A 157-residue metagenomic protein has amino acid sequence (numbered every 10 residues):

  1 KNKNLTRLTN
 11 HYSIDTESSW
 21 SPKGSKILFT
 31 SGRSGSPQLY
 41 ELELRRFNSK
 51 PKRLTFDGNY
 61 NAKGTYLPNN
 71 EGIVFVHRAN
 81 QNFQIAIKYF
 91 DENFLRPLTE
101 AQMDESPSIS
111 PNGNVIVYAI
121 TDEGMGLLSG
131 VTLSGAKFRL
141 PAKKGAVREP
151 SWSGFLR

Functional and structural regions predicted by a protein language model:
K1-R157: Sequence signature of WD/YWTD-type beta-propeller architectures
